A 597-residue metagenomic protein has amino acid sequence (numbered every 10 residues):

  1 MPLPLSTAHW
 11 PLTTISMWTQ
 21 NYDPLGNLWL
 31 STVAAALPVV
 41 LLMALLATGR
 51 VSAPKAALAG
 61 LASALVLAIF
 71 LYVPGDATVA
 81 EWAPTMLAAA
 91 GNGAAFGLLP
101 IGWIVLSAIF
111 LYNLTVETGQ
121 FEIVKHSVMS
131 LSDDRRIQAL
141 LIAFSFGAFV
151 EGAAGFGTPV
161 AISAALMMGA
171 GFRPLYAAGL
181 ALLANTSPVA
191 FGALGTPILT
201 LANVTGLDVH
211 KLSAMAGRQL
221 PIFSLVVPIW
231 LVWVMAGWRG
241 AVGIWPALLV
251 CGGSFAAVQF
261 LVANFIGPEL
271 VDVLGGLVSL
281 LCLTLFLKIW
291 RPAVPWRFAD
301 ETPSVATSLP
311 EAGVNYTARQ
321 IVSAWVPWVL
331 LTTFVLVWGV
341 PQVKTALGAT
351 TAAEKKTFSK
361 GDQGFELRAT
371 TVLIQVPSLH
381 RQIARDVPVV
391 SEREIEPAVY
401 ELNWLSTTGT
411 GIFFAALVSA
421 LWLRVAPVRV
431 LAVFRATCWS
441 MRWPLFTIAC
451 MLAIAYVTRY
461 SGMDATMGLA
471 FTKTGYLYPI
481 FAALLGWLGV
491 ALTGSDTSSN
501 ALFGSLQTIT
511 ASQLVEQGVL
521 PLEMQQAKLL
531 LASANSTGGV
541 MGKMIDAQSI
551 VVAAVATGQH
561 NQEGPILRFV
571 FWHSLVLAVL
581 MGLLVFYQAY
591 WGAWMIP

Functional and structural regions predicted by a protein language model:
M17-F110, I123, S127, T332 (+1 more regions): Hydrophobic transmembrane alpha-helices of multi-pass solute/ion transporters
D23-L37, G97-I101, A154-P159, K211-L225 (+3 more regions): Structural signature of hydrophobic alpha-helical transmembrane segments
A35-T48, G60-L71, V105-F110, G147 (+8 more regions): Hydrophobic core segments of alpha-helical transmembrane domains in multi-pass membrane transport and ion-translocation
V51, V116-F121, D133-D134, M167-A177 (+8 more regions): Juxtamembrane helix-boundary/capping and inter-helix hinge elements in multi-pass membrane proteins
A88-A170, R424-T510, L514: Membrane-embedded alpha-helical segments and adjacent helix-loop junctions characteristic of multi-pass solute
R136-A148, P174-S187, D208-P228, V234 (+3 more regions): Alpha-helical transmembrane segments of multi-pass membrane proteins
A190-E301, T537-P597: Juxtamembrane and boundary regions of transmembrane helices in multi-pass small-molecule transporters and channels
F260-R368: Active-site loops and adjacent core secondary-structure elements that bind or stabilize anionic groups
